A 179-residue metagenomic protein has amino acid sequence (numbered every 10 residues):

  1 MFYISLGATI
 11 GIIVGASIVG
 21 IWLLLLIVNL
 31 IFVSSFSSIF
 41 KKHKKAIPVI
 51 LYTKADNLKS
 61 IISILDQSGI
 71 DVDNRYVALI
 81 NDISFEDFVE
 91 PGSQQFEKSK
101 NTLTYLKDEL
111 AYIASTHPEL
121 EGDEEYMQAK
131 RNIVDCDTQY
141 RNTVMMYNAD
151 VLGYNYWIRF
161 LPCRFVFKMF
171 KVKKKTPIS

Functional and structural regions predicted by a protein language model:
M1-S179: A helix-centric hydrophobic-segment signal that preferentially recognizes long, alpha-helical stretches used
